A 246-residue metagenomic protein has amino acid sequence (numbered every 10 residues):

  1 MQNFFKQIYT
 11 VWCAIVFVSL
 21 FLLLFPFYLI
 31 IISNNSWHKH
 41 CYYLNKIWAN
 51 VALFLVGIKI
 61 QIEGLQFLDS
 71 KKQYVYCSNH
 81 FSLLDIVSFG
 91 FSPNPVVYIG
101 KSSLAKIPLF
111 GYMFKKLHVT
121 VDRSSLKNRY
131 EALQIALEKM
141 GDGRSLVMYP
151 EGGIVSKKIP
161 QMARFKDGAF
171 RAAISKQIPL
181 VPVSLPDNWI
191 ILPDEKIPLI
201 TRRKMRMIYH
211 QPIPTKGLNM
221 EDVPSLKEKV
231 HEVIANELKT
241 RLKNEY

Functional and structural regions predicted by a protein language model:
M1-I31, K39, Y43, Q66-L68 (+2 more regions): Membrane-interfacial terminal anchoring regions of lipid-handling membrane enzymes
F4, E131-Y246: Non-catalytic C-terminal accessory region of glycerolipid acyltransferases and related lyso-lipid remodeling enzymes
F25-N34, H38-Y42, K46, F54-V56 (+1 more regions): Catalytic core of membrane glycerolipid acyltransferases/transacylases, capturing the structured, soluble-facing
W48, D85-S88, L109, A132 (+2 more regions): Hydrophobic alpha-helical segments typical of transmembrane helices and their membrane-interface/capping positions
V56-E63, R129-Y130, W189-L192: Short gly/ser/thr-rich secondary-structure transition/capping motifs
I62, Y76, Y98-I99, M207-Y209: Generic preference for hydrophobic
L65-S70, I200: A short beta-turn/loop motif at secondary-structure boundaries
